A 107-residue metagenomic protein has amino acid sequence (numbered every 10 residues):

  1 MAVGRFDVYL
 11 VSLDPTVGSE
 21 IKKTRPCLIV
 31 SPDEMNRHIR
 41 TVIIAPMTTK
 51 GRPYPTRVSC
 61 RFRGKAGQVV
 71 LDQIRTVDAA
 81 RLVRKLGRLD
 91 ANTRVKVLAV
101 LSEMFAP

Functional and structural regions predicted by a protein language model:
M1-P107: Conserved functional hotspots at enzyme active or ligand-binding sites that engage polyanionic ligands
